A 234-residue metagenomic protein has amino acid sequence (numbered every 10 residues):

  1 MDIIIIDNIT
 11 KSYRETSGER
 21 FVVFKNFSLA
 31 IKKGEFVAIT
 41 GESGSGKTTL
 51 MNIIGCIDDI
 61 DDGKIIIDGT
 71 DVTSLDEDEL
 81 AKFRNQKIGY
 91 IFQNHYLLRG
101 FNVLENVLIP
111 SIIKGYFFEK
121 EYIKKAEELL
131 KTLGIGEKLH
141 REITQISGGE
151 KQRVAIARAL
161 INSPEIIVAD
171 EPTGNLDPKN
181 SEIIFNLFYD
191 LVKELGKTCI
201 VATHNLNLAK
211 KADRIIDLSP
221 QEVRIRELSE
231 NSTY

Functional and structural regions predicted by a protein language model:
T40-E42: The feature captures the beta-strand-to-loop junction immediately N-terminal to the Walker
G63-D71: Conserved ABC transporter NBD signature motif
F101-P110: Short coil-to-helix segment of the ABC ATPase nucleotide-binding domain corresponding to the Q-loop/switch region
E142-I146, E150-Q152: Conserved ABC ATPase signature
I161-E165: A short, proline-enriched helix->beta-strand linker immediately N-terminal to the Walker B motif in ABC-type P-loop
I167-D170: Catalytic Walker B motif of ABC-type/P-loop ATPase nucleotide-binding domains
